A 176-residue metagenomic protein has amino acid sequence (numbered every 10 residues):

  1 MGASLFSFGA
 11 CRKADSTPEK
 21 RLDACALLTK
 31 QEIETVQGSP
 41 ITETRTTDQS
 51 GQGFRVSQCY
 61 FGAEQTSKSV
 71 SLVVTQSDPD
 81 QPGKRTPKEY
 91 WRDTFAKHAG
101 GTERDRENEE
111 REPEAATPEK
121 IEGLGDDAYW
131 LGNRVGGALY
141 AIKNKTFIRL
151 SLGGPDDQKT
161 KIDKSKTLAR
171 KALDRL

Functional and structural regions predicted by a protein language model:
S7-A10: C-terminal motif of bacterial Sec signal peptides marking the signal peptidase cleavage site
R12-A14: Bacterial signal peptide processing site
P18-K20, A26, K30, E34 (+1 more regions): A short, solvent-exposed beta-edge/loop patch
T35, P40-L131: Short, solvent-exposed recognition patches
